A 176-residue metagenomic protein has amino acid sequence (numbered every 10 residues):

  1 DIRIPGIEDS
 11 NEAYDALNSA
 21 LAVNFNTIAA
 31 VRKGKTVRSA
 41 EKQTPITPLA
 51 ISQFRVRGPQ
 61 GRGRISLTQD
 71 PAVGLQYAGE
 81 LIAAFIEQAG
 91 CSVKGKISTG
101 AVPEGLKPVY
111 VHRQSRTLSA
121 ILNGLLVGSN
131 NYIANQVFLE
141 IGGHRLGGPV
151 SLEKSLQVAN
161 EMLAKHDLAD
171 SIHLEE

Functional and structural regions predicted by a protein language model:
D1-I172: Conserved serine DD-peptidase/penicillin-binding transpeptidase domain and beta-lactam-recognizing active-site
